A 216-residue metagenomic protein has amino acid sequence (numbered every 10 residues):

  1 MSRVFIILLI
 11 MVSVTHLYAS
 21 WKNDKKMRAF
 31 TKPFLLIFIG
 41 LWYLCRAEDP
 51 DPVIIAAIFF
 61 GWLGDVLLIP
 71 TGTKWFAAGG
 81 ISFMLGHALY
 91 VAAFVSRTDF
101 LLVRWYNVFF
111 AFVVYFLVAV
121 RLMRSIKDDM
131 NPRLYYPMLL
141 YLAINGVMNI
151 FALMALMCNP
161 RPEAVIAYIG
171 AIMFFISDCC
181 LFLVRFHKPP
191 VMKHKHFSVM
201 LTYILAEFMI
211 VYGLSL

Functional and structural regions predicted by a protein language model:
M1-L216: Polytopic alpha-helical membrane-helix bundles and their juxtamembrane interface segments in multi-pass membrane
